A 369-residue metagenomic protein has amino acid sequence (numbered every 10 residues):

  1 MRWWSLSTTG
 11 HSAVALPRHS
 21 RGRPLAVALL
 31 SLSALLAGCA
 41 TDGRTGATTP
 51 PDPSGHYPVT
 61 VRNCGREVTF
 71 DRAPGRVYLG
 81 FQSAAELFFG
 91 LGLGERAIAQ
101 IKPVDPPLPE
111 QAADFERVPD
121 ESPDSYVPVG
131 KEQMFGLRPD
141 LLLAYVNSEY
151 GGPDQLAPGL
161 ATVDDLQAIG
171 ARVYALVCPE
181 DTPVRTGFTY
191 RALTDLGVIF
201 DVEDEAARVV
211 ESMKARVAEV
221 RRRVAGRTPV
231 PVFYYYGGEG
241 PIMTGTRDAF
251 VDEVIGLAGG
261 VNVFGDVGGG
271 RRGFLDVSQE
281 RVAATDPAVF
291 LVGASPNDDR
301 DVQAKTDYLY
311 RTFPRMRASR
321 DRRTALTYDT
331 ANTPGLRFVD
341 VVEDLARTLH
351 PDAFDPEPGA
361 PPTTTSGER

Functional and structural regions predicted by a protein language model:
R2-L32, G38-E86, V198-Y236, A294 (+1 more regions): Bacterial Sec-exported substrate-binding components of ABC uptake systems
N63-G65, E121-G130, G269-Q279: Short helix-initiation/N-cap motifs at beta->coil->alpha
Y78-G80, I98-I101, L141-Y145, V173-V177 (+4 more regions): Structural recognition of the beta-strand scaffold that forms the well-ordered cores of secreted hydrolase catalytic
Y78-L156, V263: A short, structured surface patch at a secondary-structure boundary
S83-L87, L93, G130, P158 (+12 more regions): Stable alpha-helical elements in mature extracytoplasmic
D105, T244-L275: Alpha-helical, coiled-coil/dimerization segments enriched in small aliphatic residues
P106-P107, S148-A161, A171-D195, T228-E253 (+1 more regions): Extracytoplasmic ligand-binding site segments that recognize negatively charged/polar headgroups
V184-A192, V198, R281, T285 (+1 more regions): Structured C-terminal subdomain patch of bacterial secreted/periplasmic proteins
